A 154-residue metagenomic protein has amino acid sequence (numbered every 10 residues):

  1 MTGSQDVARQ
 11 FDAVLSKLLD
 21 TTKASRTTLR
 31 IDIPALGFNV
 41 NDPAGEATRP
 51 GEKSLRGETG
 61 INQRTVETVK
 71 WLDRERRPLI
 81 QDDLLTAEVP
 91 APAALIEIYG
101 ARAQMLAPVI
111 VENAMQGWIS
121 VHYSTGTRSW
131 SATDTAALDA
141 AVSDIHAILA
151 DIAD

Functional and structural regions predicted by a protein language model:
S4-D20, S25, D32-A35, A93: Short amphipathic alpha-helical segments
S16, D20, T28-G60: GAF sensory/regulatory domain recognition with acknowledged cross-activation on helical regulatory dimers
D42-T48, T68, M115-W118, W130: Tryptophan-centric aromatic hotspots in well-structured domains and transmembrane helices
P50-E97: Regulatory sensory and allosteric helical modules in signal-transduction proteins and certain transcription factors
R102-I110: A short, aliphatic-rich beta-strand micro-motif
V109-Y123: Sensory-domain boundary capping and coupling elements
Y123-A141, I148-A153: Regulatory loop-to-helix N-cap segments in sensory/regulatory domains that couple ligand/signal detection
